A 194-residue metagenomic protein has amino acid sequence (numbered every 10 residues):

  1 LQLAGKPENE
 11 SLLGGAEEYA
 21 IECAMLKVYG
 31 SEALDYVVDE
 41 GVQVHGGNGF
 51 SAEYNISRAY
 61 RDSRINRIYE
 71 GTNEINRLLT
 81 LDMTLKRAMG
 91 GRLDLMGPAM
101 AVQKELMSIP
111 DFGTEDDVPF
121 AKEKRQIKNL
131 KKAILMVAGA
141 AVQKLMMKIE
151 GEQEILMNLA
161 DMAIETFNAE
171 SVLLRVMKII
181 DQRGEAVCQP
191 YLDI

Functional and structural regions predicted by a protein language model:
L1-I194: Flavin-dependent oxidoreductase catalytic core characteristic of acyl-CoA dehydrogenase/oxidase-like enzymes
